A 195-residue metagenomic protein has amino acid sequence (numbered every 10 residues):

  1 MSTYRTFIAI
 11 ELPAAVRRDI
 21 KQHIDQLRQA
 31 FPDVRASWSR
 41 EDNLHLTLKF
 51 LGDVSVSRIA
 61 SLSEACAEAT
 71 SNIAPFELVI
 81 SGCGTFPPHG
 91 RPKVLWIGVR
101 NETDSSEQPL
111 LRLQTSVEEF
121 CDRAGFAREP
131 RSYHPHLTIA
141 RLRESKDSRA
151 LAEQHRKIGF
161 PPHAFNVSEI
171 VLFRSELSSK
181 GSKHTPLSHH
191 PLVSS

Functional and structural regions predicted by a protein language model:
M1-S195: Histidine-dependent nucleotide/RNA phosphoesterase domain, centered on the 2H-phosphoesterase fold with its duplicated
